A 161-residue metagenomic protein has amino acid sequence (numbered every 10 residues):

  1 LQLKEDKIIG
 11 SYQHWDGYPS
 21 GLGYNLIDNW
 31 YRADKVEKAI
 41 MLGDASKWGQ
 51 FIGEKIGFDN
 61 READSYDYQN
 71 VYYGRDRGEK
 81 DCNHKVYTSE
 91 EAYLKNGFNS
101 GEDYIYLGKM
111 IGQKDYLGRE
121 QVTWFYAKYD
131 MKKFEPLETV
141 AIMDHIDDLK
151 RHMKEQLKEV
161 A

Functional and structural regions predicted by a protein language model:
L1-Y18, L22: Short, extreme N-terminal segment that most often corresponds to the first beta-strand
N25: All-alpha amphipathic helical-bundle segments outside canonical DNA-binding/catalytic cores that form hydrophobic
D28-A161: Low-complexity intrinsically disordered segments
